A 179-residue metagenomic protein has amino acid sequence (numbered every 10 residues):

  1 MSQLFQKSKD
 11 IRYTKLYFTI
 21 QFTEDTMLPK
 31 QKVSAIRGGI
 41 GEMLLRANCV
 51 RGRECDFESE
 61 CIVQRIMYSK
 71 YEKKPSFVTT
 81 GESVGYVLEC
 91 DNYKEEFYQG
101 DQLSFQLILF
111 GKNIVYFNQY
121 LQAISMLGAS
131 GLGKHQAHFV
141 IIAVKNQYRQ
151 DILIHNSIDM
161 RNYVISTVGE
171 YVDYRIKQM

Functional and structural regions predicted by a protein language model:
M1-M179: RNA-interacting cores
